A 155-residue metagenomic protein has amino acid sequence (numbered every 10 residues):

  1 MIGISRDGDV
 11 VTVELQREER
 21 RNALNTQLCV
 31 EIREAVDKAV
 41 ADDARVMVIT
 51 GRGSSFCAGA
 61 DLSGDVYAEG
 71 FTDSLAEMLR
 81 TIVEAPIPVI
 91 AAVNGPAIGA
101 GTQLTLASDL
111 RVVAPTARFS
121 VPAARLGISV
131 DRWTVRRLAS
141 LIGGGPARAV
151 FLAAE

Functional and structural regions predicted by a protein language model:
M1-R52: Conserved CoA-thioester-binding segment of acyl-CoA-metabolizing enzymes
G8, C29, L75, V135 (+1 more regions): A general structural signal for well-ordered alpha-helical segments in protein cores
G8, G51-G53, A60, P115 (+1 more regions): Short, small-residue-rich loop/turn micro-motifs
L28-E31, F71-S74, L104: Hydrophobic alpha-helical membrane-association signature
G51-E84, A97, G127: Glycine- (often His-adjacent) and acidic-residue-rich active-site loop that binds/positions the CoA thioester
V83-E155: Crotonase-fold acyl-CoA enzyme core
